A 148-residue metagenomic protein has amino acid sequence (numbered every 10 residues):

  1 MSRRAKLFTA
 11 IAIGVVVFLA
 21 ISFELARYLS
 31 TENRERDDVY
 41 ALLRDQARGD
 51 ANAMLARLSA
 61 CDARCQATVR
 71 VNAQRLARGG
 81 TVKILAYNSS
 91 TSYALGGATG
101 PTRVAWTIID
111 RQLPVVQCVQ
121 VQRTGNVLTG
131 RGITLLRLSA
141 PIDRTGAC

Functional and structural regions predicted by a protein language model:
M1-R44, R48: Short, low-complexity N-terminal intrinsically disordered segments enriched in polar/charged residues
R3, V39, M54, G132-T134: Terminal low-complexity, poorly structured segments
T9, L29, A60, A147-C148: Unusually extended, aromatic-enriched hydrophobic runs near protein termini
L42, Q46, L55-L58, D110 (+2 more regions): Broad hydrophobic/π-residue packing in well-ordered secondary structure
N52-P101, A105-Q112: Short solvent-exposed beta->alpha transition segments
Y93-C148: Exposed beta-sheet edge and beta->alpha loop/turn motif
